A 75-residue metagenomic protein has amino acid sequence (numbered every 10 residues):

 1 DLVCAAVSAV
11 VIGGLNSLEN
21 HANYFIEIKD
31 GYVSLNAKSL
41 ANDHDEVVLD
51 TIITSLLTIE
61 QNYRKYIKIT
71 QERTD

Functional and structural regions predicted by a protein language model:
L2, V11-D75: N-terminal intrinsically disordered, cationic/polar leader segments that include organellar targeting peptides
A5-A6: Conserved helix-adjacent loop modules within structured domains
